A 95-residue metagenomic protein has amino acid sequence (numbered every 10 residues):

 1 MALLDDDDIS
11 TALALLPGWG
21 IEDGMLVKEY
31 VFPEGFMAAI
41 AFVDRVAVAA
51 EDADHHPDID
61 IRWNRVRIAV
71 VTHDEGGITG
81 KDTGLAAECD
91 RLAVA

Functional and structural regions predicted by a protein language model:
M1-D23: Short acidic N-proximal helix/loop "leader" segments that mark the beginning of a domain or an inter-domain linker
G18, R45-P57, A95: Short arginine-rich
L26-P33: Short, well-ordered beta-strand elements within core beta-sheets of diverse protein domains
D44-R45, A87: Solvent-exposed alpha-helix faces
A50-H73: Mid-chain, well-packed structural core segment of small domains
R67-L92: C-terminal structural segments of small proteins and small subunits
